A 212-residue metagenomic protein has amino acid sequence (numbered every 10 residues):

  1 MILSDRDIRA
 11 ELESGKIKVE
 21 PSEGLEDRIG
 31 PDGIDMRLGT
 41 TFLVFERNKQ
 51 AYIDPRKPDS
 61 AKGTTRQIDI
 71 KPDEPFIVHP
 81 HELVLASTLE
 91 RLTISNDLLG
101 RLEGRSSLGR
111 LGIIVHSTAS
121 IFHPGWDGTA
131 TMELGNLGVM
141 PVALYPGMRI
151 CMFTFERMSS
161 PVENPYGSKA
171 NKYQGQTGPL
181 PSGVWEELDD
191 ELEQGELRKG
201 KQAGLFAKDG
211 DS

Functional and structural regions predicted by a protein language model:
M1-S212: DUTPase catalytic domain/fold
